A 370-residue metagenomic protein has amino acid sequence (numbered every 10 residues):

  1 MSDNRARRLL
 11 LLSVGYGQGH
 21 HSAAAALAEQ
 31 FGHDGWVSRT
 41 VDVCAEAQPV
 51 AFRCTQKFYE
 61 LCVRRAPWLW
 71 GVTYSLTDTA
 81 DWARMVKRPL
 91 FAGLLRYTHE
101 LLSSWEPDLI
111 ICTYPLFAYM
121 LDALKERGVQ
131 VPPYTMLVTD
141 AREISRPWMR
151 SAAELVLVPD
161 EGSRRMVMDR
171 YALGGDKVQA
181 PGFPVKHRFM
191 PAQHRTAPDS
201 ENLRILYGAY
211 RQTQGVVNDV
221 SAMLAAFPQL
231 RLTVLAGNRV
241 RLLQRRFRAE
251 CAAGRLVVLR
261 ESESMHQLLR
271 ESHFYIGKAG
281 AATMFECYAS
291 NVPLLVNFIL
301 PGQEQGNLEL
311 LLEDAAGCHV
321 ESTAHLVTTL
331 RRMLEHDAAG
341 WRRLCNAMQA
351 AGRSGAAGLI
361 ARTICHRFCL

Functional and structural regions predicted by a protein language model:
Q18, T73-A172, K177: Active-site and donor-binding regions of nucleotide-sugar-utilizing enzymes
A26-L101: Conserved N-terminal ligand/cofactor-binding loop architecture of enzyme catalytic domains
E154-Y210, R239-R241: A nucleotide-sugar donor-handling region in carbohydrate enzymes
P198-S272: Donor-nucleotide binding loops and adjacent catalytic segments primarily of GT-B fold Leloir glycosyltransferases
R270-G280: Acidic donor-binding loop of glycosyltransferase active sites
Y275-G277, P293-G302: Short hydrophobic beta-strand element within catalytic cores of glycosyltransferases and related nucleotide-activated
T323, L330-A351, L370: Conserved donor-nucleotide binding/catalytic region of nucleotide-linked donor-dependent transferases
A351-L370: C-terminal alpha-helical cap of glycosyltransferases
